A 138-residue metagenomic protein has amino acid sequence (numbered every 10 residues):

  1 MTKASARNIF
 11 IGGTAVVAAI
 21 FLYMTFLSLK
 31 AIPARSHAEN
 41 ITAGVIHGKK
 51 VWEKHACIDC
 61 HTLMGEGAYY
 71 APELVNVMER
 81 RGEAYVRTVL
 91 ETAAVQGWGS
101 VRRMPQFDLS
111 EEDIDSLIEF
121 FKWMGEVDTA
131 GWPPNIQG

Functional and structural regions predicted by a protein language model:
M1-R7, E73, T92: Residue-level signal for functionally critical sites in structured catalytic/ligand-binding pockets
T2-R7, Y23-I41, W98-G138: Flexible coil segments in periplasmic/lumen-exposed cytochrome c-class electron-transfer proteins
G12-F26: Single-pass alpha-helical transmembrane signal-anchor segments
E39-K50, D59-V95, V101-L109, G138: Gly/Gly-Pro-rich "capping" loops immediately C-terminal to redox-active cysteine motifs in periplasmic/lumenal
K54: Residues immediately within or flanking Cys/His clusters that coordinate Zn2+ in small zinc-binding modules
C57-C60, L117: Hydrophobic packing within well-folded, soluble alpha/beta domains
